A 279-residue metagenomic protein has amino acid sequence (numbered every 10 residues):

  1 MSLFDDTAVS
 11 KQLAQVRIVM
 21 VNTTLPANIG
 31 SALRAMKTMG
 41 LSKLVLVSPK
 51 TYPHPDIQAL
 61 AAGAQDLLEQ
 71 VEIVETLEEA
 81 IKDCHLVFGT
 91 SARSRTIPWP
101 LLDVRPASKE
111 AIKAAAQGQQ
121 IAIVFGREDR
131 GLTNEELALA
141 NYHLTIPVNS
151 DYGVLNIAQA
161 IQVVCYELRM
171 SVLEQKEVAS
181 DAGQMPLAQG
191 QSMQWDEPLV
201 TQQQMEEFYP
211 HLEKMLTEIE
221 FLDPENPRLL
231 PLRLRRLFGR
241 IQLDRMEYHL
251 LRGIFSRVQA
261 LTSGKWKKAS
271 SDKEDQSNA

Functional and structural regions predicted by a protein language model:
M1-A279: Post-transcriptional modification and biogenesis factors for structured RNAs of the translation apparatus
